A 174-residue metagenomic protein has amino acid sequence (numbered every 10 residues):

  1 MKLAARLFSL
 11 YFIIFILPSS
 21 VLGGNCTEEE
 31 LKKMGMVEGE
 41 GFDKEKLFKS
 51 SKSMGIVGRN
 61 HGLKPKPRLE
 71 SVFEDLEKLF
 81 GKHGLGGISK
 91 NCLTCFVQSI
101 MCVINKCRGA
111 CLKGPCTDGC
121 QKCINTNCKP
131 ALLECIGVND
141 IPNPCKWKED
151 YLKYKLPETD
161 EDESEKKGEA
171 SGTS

Functional and structural regions predicted by a protein language model:
A4-S20: Cleavable N-terminal signal peptides of Sec/SRP-targeted secreted and luminal proteins
L22-E169: Mature extracellular/luminal domains of secreted and GPI-anchored eukaryotic proteins, especially small
G172-S174: Short, solvent-exposed mixed-charge patches
